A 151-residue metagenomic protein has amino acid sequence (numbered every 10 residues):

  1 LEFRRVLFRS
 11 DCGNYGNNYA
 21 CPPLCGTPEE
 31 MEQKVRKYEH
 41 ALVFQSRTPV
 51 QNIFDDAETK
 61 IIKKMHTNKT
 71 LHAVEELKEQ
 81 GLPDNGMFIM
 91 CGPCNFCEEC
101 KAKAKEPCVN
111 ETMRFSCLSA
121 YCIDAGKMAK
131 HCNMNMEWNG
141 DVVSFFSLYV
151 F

Functional and structural regions predicted by a protein language model:
E2-L7: Short, small-residue-biased leader/transition segments that mark boundaries at the very start of proteins
R9-P23, E32-V35: Short, structured active-site "lid" loops
G16, G26, N68, H72 (+1 more regions): Short, well-structured alpha-helical interface segments that form or flank functional binding sites
Y19, H40-F44, G86, S147: A broad, low-specificity signal marking well-ordered, structured residues that form hydrophobic/aromatic
P22-L24, F44-Q45, I89-G92: Short His-Asn-centered micro-motif
C25-Y38, K105-V109: Iron-sulfur (Fe-S) cluster-binding segments and ferredoxin-like electron-carrier domains, especially [2Fe-2S]
E32-L77: Ordered, amphipathic secondary-structure segments that act as subunit-interaction surfaces in large macromolecular
L82-F151: Glycine-rich, aromatic-bearing surface loops/beta-hairpins
